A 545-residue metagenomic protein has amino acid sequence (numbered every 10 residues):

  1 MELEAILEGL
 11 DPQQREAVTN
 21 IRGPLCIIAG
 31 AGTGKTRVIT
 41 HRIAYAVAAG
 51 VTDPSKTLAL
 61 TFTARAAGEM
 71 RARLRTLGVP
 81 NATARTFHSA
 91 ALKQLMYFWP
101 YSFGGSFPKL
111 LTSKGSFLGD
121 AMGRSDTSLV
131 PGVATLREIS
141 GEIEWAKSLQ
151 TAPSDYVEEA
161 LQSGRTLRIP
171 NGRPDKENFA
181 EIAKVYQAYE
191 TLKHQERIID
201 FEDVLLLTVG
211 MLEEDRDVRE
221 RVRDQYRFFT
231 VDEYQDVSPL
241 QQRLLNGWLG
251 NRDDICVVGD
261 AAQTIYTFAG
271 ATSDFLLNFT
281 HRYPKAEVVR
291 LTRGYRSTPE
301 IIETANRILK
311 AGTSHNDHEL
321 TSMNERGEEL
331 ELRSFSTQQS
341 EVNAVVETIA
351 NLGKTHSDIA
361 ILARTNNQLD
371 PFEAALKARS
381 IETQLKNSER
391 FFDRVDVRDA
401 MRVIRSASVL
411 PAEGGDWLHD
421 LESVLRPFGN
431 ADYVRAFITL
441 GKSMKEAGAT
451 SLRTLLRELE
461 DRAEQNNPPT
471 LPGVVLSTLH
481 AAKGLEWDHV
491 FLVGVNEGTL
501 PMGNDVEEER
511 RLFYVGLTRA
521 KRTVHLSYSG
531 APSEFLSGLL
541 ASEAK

Functional and structural regions predicted by a protein language model:
M1-G104, E220, E303-N306, T518: P-loop NTPase Walker
L3, E8-T19, G23-I27, L58 (+4 more regions): Conserved helicase NTPase motor core
N20-I21, Y101-E196, G294, L418: ATP-hydrolysis module of ASCE/P-loop NTPase motor domains, specifically the Walker B Asp-Glu catalytic pair
A31-I39, I43, P284-E287, R293-I381 (+2 more regions): Helicase P-loop NTPase motor core
V51-S55, T76-A82, Y97-L110, M122-A134 (+10 more regions): Short, polar/flexible loop-turn hinges at active-site or ligand-entry regions and domain interfaces
N81-Q94, R379-V403: Conserved beta-strand -> loop -> alpha-helix junction used to position metal-binding or nucleic-acid-contacting
T83-T86, D203, L207-T208, L471-H480: Conserved two-lobed SF2 helicase motor
E373-A375, R394, D399-A544: Conserved helicase C-terminal RecA-like lobe
